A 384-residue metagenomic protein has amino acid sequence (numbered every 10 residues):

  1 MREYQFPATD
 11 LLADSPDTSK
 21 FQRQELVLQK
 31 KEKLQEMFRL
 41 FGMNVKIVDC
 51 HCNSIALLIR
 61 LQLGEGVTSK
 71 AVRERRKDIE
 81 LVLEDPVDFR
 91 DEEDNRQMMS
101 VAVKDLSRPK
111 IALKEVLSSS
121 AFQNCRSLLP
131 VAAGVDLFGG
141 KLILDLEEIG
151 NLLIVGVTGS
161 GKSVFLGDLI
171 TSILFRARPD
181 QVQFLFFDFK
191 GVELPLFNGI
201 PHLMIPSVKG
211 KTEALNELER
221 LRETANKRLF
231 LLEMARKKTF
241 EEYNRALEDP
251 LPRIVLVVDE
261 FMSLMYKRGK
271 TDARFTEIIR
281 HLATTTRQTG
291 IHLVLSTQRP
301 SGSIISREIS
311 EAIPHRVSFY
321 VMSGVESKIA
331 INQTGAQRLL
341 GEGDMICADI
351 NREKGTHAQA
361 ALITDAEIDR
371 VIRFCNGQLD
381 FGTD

Functional and structural regions predicted by a protein language model:
M1-D49, C375-D384: Charged, low-hydrophobicity low-complexity segments
M1-P7, V45-I47, A56-R60, V67 (+8 more regions): P-loop NTPase catalytic phosphate-binding loop
K20-K31, S69-V72, R76, I368: Generic alpha-helical secondary structure
C52-S54: Acidic helix-start/capping segments at beta-turn-to-alpha-helix junctions
V67, L106-L113: Short, charged/polar, Gly/Pro-enriched secondary-structure boundary elements
D85-P86: Flexible helix-coil linker/hinge segments at domain or subdomain boundaries
K237-E241, D384: Conserved C-terminal helix/linker of AAA+ ATPases
G343: Aromatic- and glycine-enriched pocket-lining scaffold segments that form the walls of small-molecule binding clefts
